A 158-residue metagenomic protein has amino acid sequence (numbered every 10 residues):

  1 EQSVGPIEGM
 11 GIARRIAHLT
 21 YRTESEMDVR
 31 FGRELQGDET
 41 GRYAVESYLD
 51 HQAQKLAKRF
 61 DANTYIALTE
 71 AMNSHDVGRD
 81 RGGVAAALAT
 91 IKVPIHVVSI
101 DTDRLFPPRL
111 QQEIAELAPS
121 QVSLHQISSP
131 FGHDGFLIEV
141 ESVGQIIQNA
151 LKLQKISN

Functional and structural regions predicted by a protein language model:
E1-K55: Alpha/beta-hydrolase-fold enzymes
E8, A57, T64, A87 (+2 more regions): Secondary-structure capping and boundary motifs in well-ordered enzyme cores
H51-Q52, A67-A87: Active-site nucleophile elbow and catalytic-triad environment of alpha/beta-hydrolase enzymes
K55, M72-D76, D101-F106: Acidic catalytic loop of the alpha/beta-hydrolase fold
N63-E70, Q145: Feature representing long, continuous alpha-helical segments
D80-A85, V93-P94, R104-E116: Short alpha-helix in the alpha/beta-hydrolase fold that links the catalytic acid
I91, V97-S99: Short beta-strand/loop motif that positions the catalytic acidic residue of the alpha/beta-hydrolase fold
Q112-A115, Q121-N158: Catalytic active-site module of serine/aspartate enzymes centered on a nucleophile-bearing elbow/loop
